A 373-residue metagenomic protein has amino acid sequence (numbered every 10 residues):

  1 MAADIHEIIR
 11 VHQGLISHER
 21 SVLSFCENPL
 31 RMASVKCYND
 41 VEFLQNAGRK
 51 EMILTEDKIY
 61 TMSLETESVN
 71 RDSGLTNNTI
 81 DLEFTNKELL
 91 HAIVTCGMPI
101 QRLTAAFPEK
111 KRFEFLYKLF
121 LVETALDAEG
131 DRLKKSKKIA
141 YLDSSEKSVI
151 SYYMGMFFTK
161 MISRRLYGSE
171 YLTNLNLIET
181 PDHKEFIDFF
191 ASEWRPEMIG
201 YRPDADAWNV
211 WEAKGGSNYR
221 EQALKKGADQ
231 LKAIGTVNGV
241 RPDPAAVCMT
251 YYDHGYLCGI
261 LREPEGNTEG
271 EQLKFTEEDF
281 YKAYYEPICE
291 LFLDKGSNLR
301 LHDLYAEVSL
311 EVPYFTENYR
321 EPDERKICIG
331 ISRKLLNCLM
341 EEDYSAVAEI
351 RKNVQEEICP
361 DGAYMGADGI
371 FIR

Functional and structural regions predicted by a protein language model:
A2-A128, E307-R373: Nuclease-adjacent, charged terminal/linker segments that flank catalytic cores
E129-K138: Active-site-adjacent bridging/hinge elements
K138-K184, G235-D243: Acidic-basic catalytic patches of nuclease active cores, encompassing PD-(D/E)XK and other metal-cofactor nuclease
L175-P203: Active-site metal-binding core of divalent-cation-utilizing nuclease and nuclease-like domains
E197-Y219: Conserved catalytic cores of phosphodiester-cleaving nucleases, focusing on short active-site segments
W208, Y256-L257, I370-F371: Hydrophobic residues embedded in beta-strands of well-ordered beta-sheets
K214-F275: Catalytic cores of nucleic-acid endonucleases
D253-R320: C-terminal amphipathic alpha-helical segment
